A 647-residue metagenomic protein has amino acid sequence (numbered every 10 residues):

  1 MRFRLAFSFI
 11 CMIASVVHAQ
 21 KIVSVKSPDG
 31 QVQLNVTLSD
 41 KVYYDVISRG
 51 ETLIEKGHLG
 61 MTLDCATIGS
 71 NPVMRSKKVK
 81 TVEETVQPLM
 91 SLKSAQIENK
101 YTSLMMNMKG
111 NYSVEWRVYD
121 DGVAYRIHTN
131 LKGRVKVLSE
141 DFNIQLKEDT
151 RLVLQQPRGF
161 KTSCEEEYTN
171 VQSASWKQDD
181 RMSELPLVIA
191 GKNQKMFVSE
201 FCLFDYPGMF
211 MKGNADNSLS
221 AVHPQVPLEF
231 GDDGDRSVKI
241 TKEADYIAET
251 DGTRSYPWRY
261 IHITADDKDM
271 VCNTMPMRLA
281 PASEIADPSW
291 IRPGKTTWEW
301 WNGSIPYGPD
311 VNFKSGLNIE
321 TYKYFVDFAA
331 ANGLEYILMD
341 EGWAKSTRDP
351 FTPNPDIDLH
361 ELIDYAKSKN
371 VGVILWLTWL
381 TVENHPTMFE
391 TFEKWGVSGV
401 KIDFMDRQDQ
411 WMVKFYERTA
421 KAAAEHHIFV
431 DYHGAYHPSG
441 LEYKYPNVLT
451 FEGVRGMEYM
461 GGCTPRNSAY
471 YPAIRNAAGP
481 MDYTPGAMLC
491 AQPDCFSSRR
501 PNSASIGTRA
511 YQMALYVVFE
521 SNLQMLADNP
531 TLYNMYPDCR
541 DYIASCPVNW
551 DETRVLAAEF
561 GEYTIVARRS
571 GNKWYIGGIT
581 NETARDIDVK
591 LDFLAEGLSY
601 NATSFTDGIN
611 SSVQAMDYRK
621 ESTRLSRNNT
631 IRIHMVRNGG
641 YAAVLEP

Functional and structural regions predicted by a protein language model:
M1-K21: Bacterial Sec-dependent N-terminal signal peptides
I22-R278, S283: N-terminal accessory beta-strand-rich subdomains and adjacent acidic, glycine-rich linkers that precede catalytic cores
I247, D251-F328, N332: An acidic-aromatic substrate-binding cleft motif
A329, D403, V430, V518 (+1 more regions): Conserved, mostly hydrophobic/aromatic
M339-T508: Aromatic- and carboxylate-enriched substrate-binding clefts and catalytic-loop regions of carbohydrate-active enzymes
D528-Y575, S612-M616: Glycan-recognition and catalytic regions of carbohydrate-active enzymes
E559-L598, Y641-A642: Carbohydrate-binding surface patches
S622-P647: C-terminal beta-strand-rich structural cap/linker in extracellular carbohydrate-active enzymes
